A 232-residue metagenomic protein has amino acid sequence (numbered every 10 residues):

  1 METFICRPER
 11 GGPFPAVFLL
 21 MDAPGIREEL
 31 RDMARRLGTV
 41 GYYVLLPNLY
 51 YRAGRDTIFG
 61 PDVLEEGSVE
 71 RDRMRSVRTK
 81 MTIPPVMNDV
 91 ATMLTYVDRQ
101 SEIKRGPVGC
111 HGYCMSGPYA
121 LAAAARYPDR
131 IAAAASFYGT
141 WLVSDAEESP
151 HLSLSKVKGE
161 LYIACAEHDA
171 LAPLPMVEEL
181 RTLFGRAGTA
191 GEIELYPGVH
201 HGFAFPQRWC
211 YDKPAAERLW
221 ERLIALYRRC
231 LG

Functional and structural regions predicted by a protein language model:
M1-G232: N-terminal cap/leader regions of alpha/beta-hydrolase-fold enzymes, predominantly small-molecule hydrolases
